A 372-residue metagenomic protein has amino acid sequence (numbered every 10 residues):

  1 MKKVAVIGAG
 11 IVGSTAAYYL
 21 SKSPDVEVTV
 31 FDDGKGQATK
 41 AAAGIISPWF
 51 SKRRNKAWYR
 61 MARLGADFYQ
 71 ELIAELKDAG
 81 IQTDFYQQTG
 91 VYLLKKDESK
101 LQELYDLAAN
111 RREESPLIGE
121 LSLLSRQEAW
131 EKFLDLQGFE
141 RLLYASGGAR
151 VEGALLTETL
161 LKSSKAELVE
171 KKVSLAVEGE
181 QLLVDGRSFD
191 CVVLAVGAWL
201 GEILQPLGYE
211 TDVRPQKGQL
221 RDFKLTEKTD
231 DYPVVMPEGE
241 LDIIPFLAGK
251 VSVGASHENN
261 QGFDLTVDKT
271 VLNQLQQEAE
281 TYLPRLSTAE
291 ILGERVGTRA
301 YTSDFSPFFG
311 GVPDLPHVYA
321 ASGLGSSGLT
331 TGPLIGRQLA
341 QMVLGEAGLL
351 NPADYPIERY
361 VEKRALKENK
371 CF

Functional and structural regions predicted by a protein language model:
M1-G10: Beta1/beta-strand and adjacent pyrophosphate-binding region of the FAD-binding site in flavoprotein oxidoreductases
A5, T15-K22, G44, T83-F85 (+1 more regions): Active-site substrate-recognition segment that forms the wall of the catalytic cavity or substrate channel
K22-A41: Glycine-rich FAD pyrophosphate-binding loop
I45-K132, E278: Dinucleotide-binding Rossmann-like beta1-alpha1 core, especially the glycine-rich loop that anchors the ADP
R60-L64, K96-L101, L143-T159, T266-T270 (+1 more regions): Short beta-strand to alpha-helix junction loop
Q82-K95, N110-L161, S256-N260, P316 (+1 more regions): Helix-loop-beta segment of a Rossmann-like dinucleotide-binding subdomain
L168-L182: A conserved short coil-to-beta-strand element within the FAD-binding core of flavoproteins
A289-F372: C-terminal catalytic lobe of FAD-dependent flavoproteins
